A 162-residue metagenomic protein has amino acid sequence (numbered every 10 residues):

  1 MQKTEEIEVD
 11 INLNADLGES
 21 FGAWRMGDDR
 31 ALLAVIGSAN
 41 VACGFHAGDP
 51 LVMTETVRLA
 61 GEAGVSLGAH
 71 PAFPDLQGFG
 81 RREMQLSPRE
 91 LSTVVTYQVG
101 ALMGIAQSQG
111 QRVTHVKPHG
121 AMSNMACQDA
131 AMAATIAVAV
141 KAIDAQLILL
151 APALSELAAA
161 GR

Functional and structural regions predicted by a protein language model:
I11-L17, A39-V41, L67-P71, T114-P118 (+1 more regions): Hydrophobic faces of well-ordered beta-strands that scaffold small-molecule active sites in alpha/beta enzyme cores
L17, L59-M84: Glycine-rich nucleotide/cofactor/substrate-binding loop typically near the N-terminus or early in the first domain
F21-T54: A short alpha/beta connector and helix-capping loop motif
D29, A39-H46, Q77-S92, A126-A130 (+1 more regions): Glycine-rich tight-turn/loop motif centered on a GG-T
R30-A34, E55-G68, Q107-G110: Acidic (Asp/Glu)-rich catalytic clusters
D75-P118: Glycine/small-residue-rich loop that forms an oxyanion/phosphate-binding "nest" at active or ligand-binding sites
D75-Q77, Q107, R112-T114, N124-A139: N-terminal active-site wall of soluble small-molecule enzyme domains
A106, D129-R162: Glycine-rich, Lys/Arg-enriched anion-binding loops that position phosphate/diphosphate groups for phosphoryl
